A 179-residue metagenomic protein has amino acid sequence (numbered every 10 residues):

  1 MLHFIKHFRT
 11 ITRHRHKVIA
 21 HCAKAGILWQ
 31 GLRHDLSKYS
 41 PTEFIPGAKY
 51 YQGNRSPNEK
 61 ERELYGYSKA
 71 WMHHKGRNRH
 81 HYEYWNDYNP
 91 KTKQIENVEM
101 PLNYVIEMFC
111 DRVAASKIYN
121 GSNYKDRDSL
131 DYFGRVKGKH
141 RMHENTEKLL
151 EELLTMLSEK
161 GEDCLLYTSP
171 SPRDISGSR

Functional and structural regions predicted by a protein language model:
L2-G26: Alpha-helical phosphate/pyrophosphate-handling elements in metalloenzyme active cores
H14, L102, T146: Hydrophobic (often cysteine-bearing) scaffold residues that line and stabilize catalytic clefts of nucleotide/cofactor
K17, D128, Y132, N145-E152: Exposed alpha-helical structural elements
C22-M142: Divalent metal-dependent catalytic cores for phosphoryl transfer on phosphate-bearing substrates
G138-K139, E144-L166: Glycine-rich, aromatic-bearing surface loops/beta-hairpins
Y167-D174: Conserved small/polar residues in nucleotide/adenosyl-binding loops
S178-R179: Hydrophobic alpha-helical segments, chiefly the membrane-spanning helices and signal/signal-anchor peptides
